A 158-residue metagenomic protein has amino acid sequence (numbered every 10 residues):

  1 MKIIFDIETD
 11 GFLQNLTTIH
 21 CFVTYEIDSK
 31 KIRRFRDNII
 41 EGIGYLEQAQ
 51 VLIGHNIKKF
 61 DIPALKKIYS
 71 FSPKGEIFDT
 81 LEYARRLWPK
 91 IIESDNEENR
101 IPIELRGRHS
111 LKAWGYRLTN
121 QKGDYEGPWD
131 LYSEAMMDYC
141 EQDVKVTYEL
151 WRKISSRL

Functional and structural regions predicted by a protein language model:
M1, Q48-Q50: A general structural motif
M1-I19: Entry/capping segment at the start of metal-dependent catalytic domains with acidic active-site entry clusters
D6, V23-E26: Short, well-ordered beta-strand micro-motif
L13, T24, K30-R36, V51-S155: Active-site-proximal helix-loop-helix substrate-binding element of RNase H-like nuclease domains
I40-L46: Short amphipathic alpha-helix with an adjacent loop that forms part of the alpha/beta core around
